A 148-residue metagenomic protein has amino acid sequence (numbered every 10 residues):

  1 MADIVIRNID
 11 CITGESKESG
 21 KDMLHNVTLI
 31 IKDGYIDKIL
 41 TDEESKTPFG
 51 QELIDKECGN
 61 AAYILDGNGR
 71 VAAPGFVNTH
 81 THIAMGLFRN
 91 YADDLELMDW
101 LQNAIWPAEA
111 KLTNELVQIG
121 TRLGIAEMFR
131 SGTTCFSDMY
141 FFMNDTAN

Functional and structural regions predicted by a protein language model:
M1-K56: N-terminal metal-binding scaffold of metallo-dependent hydrolase/deaminase domains
V5, Y63, G75-V77: Residue-level marker for buried hydrophobic side chains located in beta-strands that build the well-ordered beta-sheet
I9, L29, G34, G69 (+3 more regions): Divalent metal-coordination and catalytic microenvironments
T41-S45, V77, R89: Residue-level structural signal for beta-strand termini and adjacent loop
K46-A73: Active-site metal-binding motif and surrounding structural segment of the metallo-beta-lactamase
P74-G86: Histidine-centered catalytic micro-motifs
L87-I119: Active-site gating loops and adjacent loop-to-helix segments of metal-dependent hydrolytic enzymes
E109-N148: Active-site loop-helix segments enriched in His/Asp/Glu that coordinate and activate a nucleophilic water at divalent
